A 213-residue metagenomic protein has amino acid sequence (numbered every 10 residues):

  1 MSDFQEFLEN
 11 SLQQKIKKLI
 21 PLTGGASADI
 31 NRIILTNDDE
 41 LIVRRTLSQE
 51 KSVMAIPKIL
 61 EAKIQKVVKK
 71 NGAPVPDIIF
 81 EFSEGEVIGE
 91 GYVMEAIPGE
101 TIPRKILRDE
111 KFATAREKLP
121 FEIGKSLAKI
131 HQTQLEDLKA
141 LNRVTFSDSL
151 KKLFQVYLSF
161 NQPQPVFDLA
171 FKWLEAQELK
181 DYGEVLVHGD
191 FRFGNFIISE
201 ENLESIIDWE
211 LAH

Functional and structural regions predicted by a protein language model:
M1-Q14: Juxta-kinase regulatory segment immediately upstream of eukaryotic protein kinase catalytic domains
Q14-I20: Conserved N-terminal boundary motif of the eukaryotic protein kinase catalytic domain
I20-F146, L150, Q155-L169, E178-G183: ATP-binding pocket architecture of kinase catalytic cores
V185-L186, S199-H213: Active-site Asp-x-Gly
L186-H188, F193: Catalytic-loop of the protein kinase fold
